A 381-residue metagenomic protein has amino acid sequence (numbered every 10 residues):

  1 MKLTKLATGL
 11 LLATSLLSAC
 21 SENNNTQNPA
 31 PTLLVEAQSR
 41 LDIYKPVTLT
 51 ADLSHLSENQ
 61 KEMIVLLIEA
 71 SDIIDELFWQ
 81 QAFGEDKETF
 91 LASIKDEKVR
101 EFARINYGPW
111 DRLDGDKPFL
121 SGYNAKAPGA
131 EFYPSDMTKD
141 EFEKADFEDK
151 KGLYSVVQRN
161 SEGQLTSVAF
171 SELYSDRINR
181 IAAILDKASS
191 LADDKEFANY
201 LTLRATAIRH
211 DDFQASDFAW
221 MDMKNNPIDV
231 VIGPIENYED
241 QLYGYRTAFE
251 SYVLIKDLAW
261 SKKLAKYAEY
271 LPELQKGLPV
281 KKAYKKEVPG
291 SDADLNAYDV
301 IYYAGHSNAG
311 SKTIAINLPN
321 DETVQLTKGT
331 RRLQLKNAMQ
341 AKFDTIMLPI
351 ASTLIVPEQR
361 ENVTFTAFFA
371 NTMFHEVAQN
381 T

Functional and structural regions predicted by a protein language model:
M1-A7: Bacterial N-terminal signal peptides that target proteins for export
T8-S15: Bacterial N-terminal signal peptides
L12, T26-N28: N- or domain-start disorder-to-order transition segments that initiate the globular core
L17-A19: C-terminal motif of bacterial Sec signal peptides marking the signal peptidase cleavage site
S21-N23: Bacterial signal peptide processing site
P29-Y200, R204: N-terminal helix-rich structural modules
S57, N371-T381: Active-site recognition of the HExxH zinc-binding catalytic motif
F170-L173, R177-R360, T364: Contiguous, non-catalytic segments that form substrate-binding/exosite surfaces or channel walls
